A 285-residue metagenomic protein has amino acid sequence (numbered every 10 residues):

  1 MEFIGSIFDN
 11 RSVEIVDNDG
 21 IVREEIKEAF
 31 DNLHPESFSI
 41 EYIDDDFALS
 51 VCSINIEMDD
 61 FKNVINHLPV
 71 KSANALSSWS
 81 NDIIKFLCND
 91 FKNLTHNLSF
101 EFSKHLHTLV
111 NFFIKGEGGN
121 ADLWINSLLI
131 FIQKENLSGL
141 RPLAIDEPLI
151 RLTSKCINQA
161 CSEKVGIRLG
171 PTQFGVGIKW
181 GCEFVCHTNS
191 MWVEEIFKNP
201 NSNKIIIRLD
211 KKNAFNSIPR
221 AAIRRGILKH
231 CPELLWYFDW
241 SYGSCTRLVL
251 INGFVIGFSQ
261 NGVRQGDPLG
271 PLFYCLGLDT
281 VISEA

Functional and structural regions predicted by a protein language model:
M1-E57, R151, K164: Basic/polar low-complexity segments
E2-N18, E24-E25, E101-N111, D239-S244 (+1 more regions): Proteins with a high burden of low-complexity, intrinsically disordered sequence enriched in S/T/G/P/A and R, requiring
F47-G277: Conserved pre-catalytic core of RNA-dependent polymerases
L278-A285: Short, intrinsically disordered, charge-balanced linker/junction segments flanking boundaries in proteins
